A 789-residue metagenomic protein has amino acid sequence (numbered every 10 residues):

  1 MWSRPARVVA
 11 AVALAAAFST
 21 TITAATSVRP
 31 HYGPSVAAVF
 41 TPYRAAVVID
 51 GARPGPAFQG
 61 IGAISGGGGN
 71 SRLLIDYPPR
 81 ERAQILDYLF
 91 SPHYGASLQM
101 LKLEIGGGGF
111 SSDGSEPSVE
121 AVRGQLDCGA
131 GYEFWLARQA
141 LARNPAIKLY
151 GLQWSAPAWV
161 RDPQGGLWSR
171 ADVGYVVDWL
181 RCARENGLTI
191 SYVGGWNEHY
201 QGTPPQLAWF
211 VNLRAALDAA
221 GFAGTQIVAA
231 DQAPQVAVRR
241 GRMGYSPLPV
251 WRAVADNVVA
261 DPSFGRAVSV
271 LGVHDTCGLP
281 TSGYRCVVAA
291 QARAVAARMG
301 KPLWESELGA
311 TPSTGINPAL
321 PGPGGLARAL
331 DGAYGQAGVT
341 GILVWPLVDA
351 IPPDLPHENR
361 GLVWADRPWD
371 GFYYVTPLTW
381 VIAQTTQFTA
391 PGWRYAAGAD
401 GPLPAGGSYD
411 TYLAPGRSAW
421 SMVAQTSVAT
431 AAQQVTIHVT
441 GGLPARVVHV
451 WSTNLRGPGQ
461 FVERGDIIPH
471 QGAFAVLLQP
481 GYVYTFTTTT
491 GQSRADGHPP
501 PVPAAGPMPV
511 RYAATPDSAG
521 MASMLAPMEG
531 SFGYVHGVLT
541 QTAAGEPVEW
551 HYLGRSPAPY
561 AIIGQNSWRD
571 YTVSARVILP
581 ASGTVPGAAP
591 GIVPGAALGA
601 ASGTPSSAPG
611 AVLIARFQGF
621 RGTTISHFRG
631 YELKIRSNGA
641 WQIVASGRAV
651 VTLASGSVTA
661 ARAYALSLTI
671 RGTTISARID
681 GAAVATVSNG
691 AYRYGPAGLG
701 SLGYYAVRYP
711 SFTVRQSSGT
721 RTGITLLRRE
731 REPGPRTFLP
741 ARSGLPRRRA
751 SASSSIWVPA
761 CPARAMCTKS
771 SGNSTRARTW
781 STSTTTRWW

Functional and structural regions predicted by a protein language model:
F40, R44, D50-S191, G195 (+2 more regions): N-terminal catalytic cores of secreted or lumenal carbohydrate-active enzymes
E305-T389, W393-P404: Aromatic/acidic polysaccharide-binding cleft in carbohydrate-active enzymes
Q387-P391, A396-P444: Carbohydrate-binding surface patches
M422, P516, A575, T659-V687: Carbohydrate-binding surfaces in secreted/extracellular proteins
A424-Y534, V548-W550, A649-V650, R715-S717: C-terminal beta-sandwich/jelly-roll accessory domains of carbohydrate-active enzymes
G545-A588, P594, L598-W641: Secretory/extracellular carbohydrate-interaction modules and structurally similar beta-sandwich "look-alikes"
V644-A665: Short, aromatic/His-centered strand-loop micro-motif at the edge of beta-sheets
V684-V714: Flexible glycan-contacting loops in extracellular carbohydrate-active proteins
